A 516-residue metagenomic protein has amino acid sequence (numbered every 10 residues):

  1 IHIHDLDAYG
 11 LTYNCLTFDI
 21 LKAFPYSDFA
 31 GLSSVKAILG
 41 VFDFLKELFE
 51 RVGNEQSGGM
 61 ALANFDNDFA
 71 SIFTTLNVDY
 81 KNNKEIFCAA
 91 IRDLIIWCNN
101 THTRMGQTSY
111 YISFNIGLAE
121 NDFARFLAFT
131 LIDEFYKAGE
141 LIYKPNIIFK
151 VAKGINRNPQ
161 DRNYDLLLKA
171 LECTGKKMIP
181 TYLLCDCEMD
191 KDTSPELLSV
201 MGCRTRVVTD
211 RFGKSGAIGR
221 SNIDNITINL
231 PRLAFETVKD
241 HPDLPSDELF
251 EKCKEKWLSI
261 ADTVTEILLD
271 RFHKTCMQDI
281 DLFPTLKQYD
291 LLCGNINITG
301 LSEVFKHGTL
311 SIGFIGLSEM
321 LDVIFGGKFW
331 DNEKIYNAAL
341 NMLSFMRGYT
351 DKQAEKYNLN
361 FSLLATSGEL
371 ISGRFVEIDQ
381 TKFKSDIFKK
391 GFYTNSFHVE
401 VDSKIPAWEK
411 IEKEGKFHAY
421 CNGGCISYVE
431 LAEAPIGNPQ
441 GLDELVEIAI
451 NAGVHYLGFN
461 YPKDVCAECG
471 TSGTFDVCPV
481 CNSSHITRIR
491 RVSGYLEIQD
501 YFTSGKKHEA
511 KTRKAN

Functional and structural regions predicted by a protein language model:
I1-K306, G327-K328, N332-V492, E497-Q499 (+1 more regions): Conserved catalytic cores of very large enzyme subunits
N67, L310-V323, S344: Contiguous, well-ordered alpha-helical segments that form the cores/surfaces of helical PPI scaffolds
F502-E509, R513-A515: Short, intrinsically disordered terminal segments enriched in charged and Pro/Gly residues
